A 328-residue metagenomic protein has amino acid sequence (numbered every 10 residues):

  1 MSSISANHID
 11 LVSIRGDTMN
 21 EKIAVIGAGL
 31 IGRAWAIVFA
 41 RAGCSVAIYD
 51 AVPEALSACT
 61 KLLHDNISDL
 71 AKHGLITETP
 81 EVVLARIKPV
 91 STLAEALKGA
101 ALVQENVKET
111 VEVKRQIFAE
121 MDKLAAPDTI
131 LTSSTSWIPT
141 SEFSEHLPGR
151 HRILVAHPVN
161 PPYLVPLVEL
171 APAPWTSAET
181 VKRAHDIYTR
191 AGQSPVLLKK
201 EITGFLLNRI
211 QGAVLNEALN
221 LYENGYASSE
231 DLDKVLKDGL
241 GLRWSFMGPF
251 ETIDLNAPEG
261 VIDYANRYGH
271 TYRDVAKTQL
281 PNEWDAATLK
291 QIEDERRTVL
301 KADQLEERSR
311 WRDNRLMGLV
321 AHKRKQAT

Functional and structural regions predicted by a protein language model:
I9-H73: NAD(P)+-binding Rossmann beta1-loop-alpha1 motif at the extreme N-terminus of oxidoreductases
G16-D17, A42, R190-Q193, L197 (+2 more regions): NAD(P)-dependent Rossmann-like dehydrogenase/reductase catalytic/cofactor-binding core
A47, K88-V90, Q104, L154-A156 (+1 more regions): Hydrophobic/aromatic beta-strand patches that form the interior of the parallel beta-sheet core in alpha/beta enzyme
E54-A55, L75-I130: Rossmann-like NAD(P)-binding element
S133-K200, G204, N208: Rossmann-fold dinucleotide-binding core
L207, Q211-E217: Structural/interface elements that position substrates and couple domains in central-metabolism enzymes
